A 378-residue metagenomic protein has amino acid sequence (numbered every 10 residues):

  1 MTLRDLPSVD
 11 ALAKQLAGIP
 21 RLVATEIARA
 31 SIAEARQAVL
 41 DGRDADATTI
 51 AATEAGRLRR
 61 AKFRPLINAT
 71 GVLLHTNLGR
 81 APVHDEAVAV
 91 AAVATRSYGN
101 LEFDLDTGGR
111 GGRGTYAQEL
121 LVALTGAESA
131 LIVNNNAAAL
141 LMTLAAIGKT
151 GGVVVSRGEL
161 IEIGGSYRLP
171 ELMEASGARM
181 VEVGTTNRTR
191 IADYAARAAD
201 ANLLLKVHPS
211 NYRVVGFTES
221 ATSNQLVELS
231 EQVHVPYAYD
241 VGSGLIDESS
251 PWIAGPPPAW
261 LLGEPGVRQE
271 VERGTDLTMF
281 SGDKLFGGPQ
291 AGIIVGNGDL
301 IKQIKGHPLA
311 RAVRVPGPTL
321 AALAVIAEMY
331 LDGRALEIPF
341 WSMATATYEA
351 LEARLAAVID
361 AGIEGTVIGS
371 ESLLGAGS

Functional and structural regions predicted by a protein language model:
M1-L58, K62: Long amphipathic alpha-helical segments
L6-V9, I67-G71, F286-P289, S370: Short Gly/Ser/Thr- and Asp/Glu-enriched loop/turn motifs at secondary-structure junctions
A28-A33, A69-T70, R80-D106: Glycine-rich phosphate-binding segment of PLP-dependent enzymes
D41-A91: Long amphipathic N-terminal alpha/beta scaffold segment
I67-A69, H75, G99-D104, V154-S156 (+3 more regions): Short beta-strands and strand-loop turn motifs
G108-G317, A321-M329: Conserved PLP-enzyme active-site core in the AAT-like
Y330-V358: Structural signature of PLP-dependent enzymes
L355-A356, D360-S378: Catalytic-core signal marking the mid-to-C-terminal active-site face
